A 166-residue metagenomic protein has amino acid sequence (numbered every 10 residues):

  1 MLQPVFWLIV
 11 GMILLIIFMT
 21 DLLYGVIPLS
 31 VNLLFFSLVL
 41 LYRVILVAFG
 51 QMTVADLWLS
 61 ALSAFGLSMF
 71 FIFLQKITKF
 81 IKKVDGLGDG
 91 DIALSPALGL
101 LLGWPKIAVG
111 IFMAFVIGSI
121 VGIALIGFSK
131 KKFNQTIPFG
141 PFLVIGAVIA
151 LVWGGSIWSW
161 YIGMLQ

Functional and structural regions predicted by a protein language model:
M1: Cys/His-rich short segments
P4-F6, M12-I17, L23-I117, W160 (+1 more regions): Functional transmembrane core segments of multi-pass inner-membrane proteins
L40-R43, V148-V152: Aromatic-anchored segments of alpha-helical transmembrane domains
V44, I72, I123-G127, G155: Membrane-embedded alpha-helical segments of multi-pass transporters/permeases
D89-G90, G127-I149: Interfacial loop-to-transmembrane junctions
G110, I126-N134, S156-L165: Extracellular/periplasmic helix-loop-helix junctions in multi-pass membrane proteins
V116-K130: Transmembrane alpha-helical segments of integral membrane proteins
